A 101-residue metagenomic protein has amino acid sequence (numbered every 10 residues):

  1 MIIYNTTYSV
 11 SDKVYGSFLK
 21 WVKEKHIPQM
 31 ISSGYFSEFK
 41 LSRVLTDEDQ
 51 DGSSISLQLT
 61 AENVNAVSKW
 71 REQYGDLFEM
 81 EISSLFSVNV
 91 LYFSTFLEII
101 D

Functional and structural regions predicted by a protein language model:
I2-S9, S42-Q73: Short, well-ordered beta-strand segments in beta-rich or mixed alpha/beta enzyme and ligand-binding folds
Y15-L41, L77-E81: Short amphipathic alpha-helical segments
L19-V22, Q58-T60, E98: Generic alpha-helical hydrophobic packing signal
K40-S53, M80-D101: Glycine-rich beta-strand-turn "strand-cap" elements at beta-sheet edges
N63, Q73-D76, T95-F96, I100: Mobile, glycine- and charge-enriched loop segments and immediately flanking short secondary-structure elements within
S68-S84: Hydrophobic transmembrane alpha-helix bundles
